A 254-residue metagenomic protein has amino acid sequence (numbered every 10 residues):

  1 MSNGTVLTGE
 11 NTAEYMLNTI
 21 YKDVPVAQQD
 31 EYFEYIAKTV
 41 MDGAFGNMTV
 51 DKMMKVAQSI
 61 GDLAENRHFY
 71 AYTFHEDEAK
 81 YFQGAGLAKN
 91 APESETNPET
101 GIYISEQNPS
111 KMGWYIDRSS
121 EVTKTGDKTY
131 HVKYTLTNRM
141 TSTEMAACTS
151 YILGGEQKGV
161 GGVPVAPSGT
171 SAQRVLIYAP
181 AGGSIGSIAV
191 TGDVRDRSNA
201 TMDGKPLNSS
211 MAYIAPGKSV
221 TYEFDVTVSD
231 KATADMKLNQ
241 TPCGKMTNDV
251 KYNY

Functional and structural regions predicted by a protein language model:
M1-Y254: Lumenal/extracellular ectodomains and adaptor appendage modules of the eukaryotic vesicle/secretory system
